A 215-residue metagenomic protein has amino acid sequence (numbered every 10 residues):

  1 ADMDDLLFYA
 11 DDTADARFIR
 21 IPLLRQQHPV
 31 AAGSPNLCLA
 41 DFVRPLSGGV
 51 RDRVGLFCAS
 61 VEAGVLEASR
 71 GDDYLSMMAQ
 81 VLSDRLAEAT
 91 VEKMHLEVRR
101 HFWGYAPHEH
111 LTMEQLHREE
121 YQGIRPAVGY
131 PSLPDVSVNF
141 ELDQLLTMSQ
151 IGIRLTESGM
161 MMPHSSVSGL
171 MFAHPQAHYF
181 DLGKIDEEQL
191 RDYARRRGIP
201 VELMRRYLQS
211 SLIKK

Functional and structural regions predicted by a protein language model:
A1-D5, P22, P45, E92 (+2 more regions): Compositionally biased, low-complexity/repeat regions
A1-M77, V81, R100-F102, L111: Active-site loops and adjacent core secondary-structure elements that bind or stabilize anionic groups
D52-F57, L82, I151, S168 (+1 more regions): Structural beta-strand/beta-sheet cores of well-ordered domains, especially the beta-sheet scaffolds that support
M78, L82, T90, Q189: Catalytic-loop motifs flanking and including active-site residues across diverse enzymes
L86: Carbohydrate-interacting regions of secretory-pathway proteins
Q209-K215: Extended, compositionally biased alpha-helical segments that mediate assembly or anchoring
